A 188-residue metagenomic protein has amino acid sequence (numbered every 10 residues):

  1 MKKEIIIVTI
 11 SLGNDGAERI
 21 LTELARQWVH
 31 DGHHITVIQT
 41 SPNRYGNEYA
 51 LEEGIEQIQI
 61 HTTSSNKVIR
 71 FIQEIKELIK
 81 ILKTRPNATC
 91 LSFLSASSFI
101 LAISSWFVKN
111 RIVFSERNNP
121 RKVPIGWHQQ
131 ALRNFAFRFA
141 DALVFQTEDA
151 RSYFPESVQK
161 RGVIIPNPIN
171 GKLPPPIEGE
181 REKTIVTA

Functional and structural regions predicted by a protein language model:
I6-V8, G179-A188: Conserved donor-binding/catalytic core segment of Leloir-type glycosyltransferases
I7-I69, Y153-P155, I164: N-terminal strand-loop element at the rim of the active site of nucleotide-sugar-dependent glycosyltransferases
D31, K76-K83, F107, G126-V144: Membrane-proximal helix-turn-helix segments that form the acceptor-binding/catalytic region of lipid-linked
S65-N66, F99, N110-W127, A142: A short, histidine- and acid-enriched strand-loop-helix "catalytic/donor-clamping" loop that lines the nucleotide-sugar
E74, S92-S98, E116: Short His-centered aromatic/hydrophobic patch
A88, V108-I112, Q159-K160: A short helix->loop->beta-strand "cap" motif at the edges of active sites that frequently abuts
C90-L91, R138-T147, A188: A short beta-strand/loop micro-motif in the catalytic core of glycosyltransferases that engages the nucleotide-sugar
D149, P168: Carbohydrate-associated surface elements
